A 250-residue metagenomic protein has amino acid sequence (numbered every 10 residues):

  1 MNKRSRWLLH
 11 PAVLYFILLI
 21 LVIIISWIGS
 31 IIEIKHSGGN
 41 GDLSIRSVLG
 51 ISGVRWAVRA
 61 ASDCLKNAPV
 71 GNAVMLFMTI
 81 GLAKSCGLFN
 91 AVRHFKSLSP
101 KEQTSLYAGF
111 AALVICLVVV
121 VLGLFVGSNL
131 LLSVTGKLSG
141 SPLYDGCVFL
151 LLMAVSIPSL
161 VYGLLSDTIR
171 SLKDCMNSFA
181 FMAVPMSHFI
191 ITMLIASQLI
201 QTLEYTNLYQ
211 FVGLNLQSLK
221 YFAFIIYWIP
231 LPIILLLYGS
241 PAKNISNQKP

Functional and structural regions predicted by a protein language model:
M1-H94, G109-V126: Transmembrane-helix bundle segments that line or gate the permeation/cavity pathway in multi-pass membrane proteins
M1-I20, L98-A112, L143-D145, N177-I191: Alpha-helical transmembrane segments and their helix-start/interface "positive-inside/aromatic belt" motifs in integral
V13-F16, Y144-L164, L219-Q248: Alpha-helical transmembrane segments and their immediate juxtamembrane interface regions
I28-H36, C86-V92, F125-L132, V161-K173 (+1 more regions): Juxtamembrane/interface segments at transmembrane-helix termini
L65-G81, S141-I169, C175-T206: Core transmembrane alpha-helical segments of multi-pass membrane transporters/permeases
L88-F95, S166-P241: Membrane-embedded alpha-helical segments and adjacent helix-loop junctions characteristic of multi-pass solute
T104-S105, L124-L152: Flexible hinge motifs at transmembrane-helix junctions and intramembrane kinks/re-entrant loops in multi-pass membrane
F110-L130, S197-Q210: Alpha-helical transmembrane segments and their membrane-interface junctions in multi-pass membrane proteins
